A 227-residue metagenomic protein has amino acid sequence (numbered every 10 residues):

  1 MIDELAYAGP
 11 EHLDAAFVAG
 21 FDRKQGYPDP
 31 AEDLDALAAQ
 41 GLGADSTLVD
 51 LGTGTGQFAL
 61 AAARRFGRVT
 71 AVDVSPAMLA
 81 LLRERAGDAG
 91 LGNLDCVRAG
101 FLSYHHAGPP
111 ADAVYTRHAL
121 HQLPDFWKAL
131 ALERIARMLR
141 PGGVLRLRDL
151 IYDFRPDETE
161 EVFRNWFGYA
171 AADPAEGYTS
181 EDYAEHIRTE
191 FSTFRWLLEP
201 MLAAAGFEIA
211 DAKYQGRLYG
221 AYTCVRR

Functional and structural regions predicted by a protein language model:
M1-G43: Conserved class I S-adenosyl-L-methionine
T47, G142-V144: Short glycine-centered segments of the SAM/dcSAM-binding site in methyltransferase folds
V49, T55-S103: Class I SAM-dependent methyltransferase SAM/SAH-binding core
Y115: A conserved beta-strand element that flanks and buttresses the S-adenosyl-L-methionine
H118-A119: Short catalytic micro-motifs in class I SAM-dependent methyltransferases
A129-P141: A short glycine-rich, Lys/Arg-flanked "PGG" loop and its adjoining helix->strand segment in the class I
R148-A205: C-terminal alpha-helical "lid/dimerization" subdomain adjacent to the S-adenosyl-L-methionine
A205, A210-R227: Core SAM-dependent methyltransferase catalytic element
